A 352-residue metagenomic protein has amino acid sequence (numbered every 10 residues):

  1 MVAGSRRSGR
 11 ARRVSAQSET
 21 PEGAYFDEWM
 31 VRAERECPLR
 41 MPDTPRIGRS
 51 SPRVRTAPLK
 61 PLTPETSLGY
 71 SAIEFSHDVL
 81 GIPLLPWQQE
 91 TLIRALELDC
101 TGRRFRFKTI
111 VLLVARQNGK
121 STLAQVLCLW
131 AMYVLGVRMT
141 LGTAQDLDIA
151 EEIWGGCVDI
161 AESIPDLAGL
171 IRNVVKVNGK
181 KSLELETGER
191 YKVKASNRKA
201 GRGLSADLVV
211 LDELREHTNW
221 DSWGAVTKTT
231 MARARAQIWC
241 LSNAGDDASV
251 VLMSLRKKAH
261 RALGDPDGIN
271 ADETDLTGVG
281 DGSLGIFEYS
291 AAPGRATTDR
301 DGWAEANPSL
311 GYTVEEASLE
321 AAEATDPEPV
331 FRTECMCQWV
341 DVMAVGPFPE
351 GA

Functional and structural regions predicted by a protein language model:
V2-A352: Phosphate/NTP-binding elements of NTP-utilizing enzymes
